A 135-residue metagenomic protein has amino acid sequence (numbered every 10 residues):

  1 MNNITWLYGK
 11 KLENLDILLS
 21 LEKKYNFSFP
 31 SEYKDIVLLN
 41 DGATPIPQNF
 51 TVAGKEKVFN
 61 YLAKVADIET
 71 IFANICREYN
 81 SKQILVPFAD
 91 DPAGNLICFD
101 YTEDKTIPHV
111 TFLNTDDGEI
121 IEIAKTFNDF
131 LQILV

Functional and structural regions predicted by a protein language model:
M1-L96: A surface-exposed partner-binding patch
Y25, F29, Y33, Y101 (+2 more regions): Aromatic side chains
S28, L96-I97, T106, V135: A ubiquitous, low-specificity "background" feature that marks scattered single residues across proteins without
C98-A124: Segments surrounding the PLD/"HKD" phosphodiesterase catalytic module and close analogs
I120-V135: Compact, glycine/acidic-enriched structural inserts
